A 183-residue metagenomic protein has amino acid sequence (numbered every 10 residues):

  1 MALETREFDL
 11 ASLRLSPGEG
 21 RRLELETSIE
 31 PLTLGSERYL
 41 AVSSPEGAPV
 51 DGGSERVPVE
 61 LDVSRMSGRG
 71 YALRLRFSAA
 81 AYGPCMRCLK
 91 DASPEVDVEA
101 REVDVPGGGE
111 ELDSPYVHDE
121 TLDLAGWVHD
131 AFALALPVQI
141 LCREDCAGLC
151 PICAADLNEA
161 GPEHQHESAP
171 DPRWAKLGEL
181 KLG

Functional and structural regions predicted by a protein language model:
M1-G183: Structured interface patches
